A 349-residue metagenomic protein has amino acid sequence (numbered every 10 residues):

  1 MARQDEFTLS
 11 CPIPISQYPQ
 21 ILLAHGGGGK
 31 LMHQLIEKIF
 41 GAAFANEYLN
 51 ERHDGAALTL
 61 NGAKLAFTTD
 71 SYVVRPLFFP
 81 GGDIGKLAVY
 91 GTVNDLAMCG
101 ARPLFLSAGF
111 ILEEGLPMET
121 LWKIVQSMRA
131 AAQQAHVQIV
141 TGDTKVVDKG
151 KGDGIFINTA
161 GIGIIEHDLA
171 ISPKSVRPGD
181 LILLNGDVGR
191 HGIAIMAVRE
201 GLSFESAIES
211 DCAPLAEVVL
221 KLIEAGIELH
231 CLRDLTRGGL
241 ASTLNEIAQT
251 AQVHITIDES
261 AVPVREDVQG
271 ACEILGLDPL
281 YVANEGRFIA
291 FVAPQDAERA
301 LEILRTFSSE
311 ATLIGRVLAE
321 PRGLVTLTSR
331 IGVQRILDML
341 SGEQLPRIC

Functional and structural regions predicted by a protein language model:
A2-I39, L337, S341-L345: N-terminal amphipathic/basic leader segments beginning at the initiator methionine
R3-Q4, T306-C349: Acidic, Ser/Thr/Pro-rich beta/coil linker or hinge segments at domain junctions
I13-S16, Y48-N50, A57-N61, A131-Q133 (+10 more regions): Solvent-exposed alpha-helices and their adjacent loops that cap or buttress functional pockets in soluble metabolic
L22, K30-L184, R190, I195 (+1 more regions): Glycine-rich phosphate/pyrophosphate-binding loop regions near the starts of catalytic domains
T92, I124, M128, L244 (+2 more regions): Aromatic/hydrophobic pocket-lining residues that form π-stacking "cages" and hydrophobic walls in ligand
E113-G115, I208-N284: Active-site-proximal betaalpha loop/short-helix elements that scaffold phosphoryl/nucleotidyl transfer chemistry
E285-V292: A short beta-alpha structural unit
V292-E298: Helix N-cap motif at beta-to-alpha junctions
